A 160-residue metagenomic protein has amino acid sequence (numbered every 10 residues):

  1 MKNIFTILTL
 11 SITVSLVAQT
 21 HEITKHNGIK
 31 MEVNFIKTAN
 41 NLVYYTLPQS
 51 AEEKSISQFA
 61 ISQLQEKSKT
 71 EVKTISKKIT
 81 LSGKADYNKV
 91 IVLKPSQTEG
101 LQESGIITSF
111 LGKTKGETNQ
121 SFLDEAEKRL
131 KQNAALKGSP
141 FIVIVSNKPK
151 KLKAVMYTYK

Functional and structural regions predicted by a protein language model:
M1-E22: Bacterial Sec-dependent N-terminal signal peptides
Q19-F141, V145-P149, V155-K160: Compositionally biased alpha-helical segments
